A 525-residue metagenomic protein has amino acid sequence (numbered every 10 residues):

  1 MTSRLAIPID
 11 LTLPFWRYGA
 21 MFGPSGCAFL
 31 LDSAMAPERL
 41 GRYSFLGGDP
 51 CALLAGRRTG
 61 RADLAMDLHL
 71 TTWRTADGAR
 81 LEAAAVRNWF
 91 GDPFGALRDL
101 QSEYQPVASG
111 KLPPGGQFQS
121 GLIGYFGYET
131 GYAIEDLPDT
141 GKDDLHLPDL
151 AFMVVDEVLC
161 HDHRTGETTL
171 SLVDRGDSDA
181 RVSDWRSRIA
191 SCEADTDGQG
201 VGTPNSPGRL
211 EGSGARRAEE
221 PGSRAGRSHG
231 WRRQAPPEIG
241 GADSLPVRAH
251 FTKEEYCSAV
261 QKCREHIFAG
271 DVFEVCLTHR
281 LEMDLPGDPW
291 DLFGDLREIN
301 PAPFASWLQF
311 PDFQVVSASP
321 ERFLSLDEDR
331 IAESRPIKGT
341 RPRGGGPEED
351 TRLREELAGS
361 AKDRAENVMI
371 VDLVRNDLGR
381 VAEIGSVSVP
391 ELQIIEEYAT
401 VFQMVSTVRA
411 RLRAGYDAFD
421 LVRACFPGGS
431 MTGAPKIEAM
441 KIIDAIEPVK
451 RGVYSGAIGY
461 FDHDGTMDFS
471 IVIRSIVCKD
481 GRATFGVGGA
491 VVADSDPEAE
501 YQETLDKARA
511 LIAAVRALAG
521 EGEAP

Functional and structural regions predicted by a protein language model:
M1-G200, R224, W231-R232, P237-P525: Extended alpha-helical targeting/anchoring segments, especially N-terminal organellar/secretory targeting helices
T203, R209-H229, P236: Compositionally biased, low-complexity flexible segments
